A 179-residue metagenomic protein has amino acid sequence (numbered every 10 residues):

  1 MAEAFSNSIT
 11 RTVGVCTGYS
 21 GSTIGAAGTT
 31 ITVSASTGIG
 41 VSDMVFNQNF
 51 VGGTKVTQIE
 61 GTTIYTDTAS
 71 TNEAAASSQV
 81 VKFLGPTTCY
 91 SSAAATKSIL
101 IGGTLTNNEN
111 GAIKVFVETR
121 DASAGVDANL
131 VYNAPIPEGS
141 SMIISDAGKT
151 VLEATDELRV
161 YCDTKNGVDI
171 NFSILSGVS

Functional and structural regions predicted by a protein language model:
M1-V15, L84-N108, Y161-S179: C-terminal interaction-tip segments
C16-G85: Small/polar beta-strand repeat architecture
S34-T37, T88-K97, T150-L152: Extracellular and analogous surface-interaction loops
M44, F116-R120, N171-S173: Beta-strand signatures of extracellular beta-sandwich domains
Q48-F50, R120-V126: Change "in extracellular beta-sheet-rich domains … of secreted and cell-surface proteins" to "in beta-sheet-rich domains
N49-T54, G148-V151, T164-N166: Short, charged beta-turn/beta-strand-edge "cap" motif at the junction between a beta-strand and an adjacent loop
S123-E157: Intrinsically disordered, low-complexity Pro/Gly/Ser/Thr-rich segments with frequent PxxP/GP/PP motifs and embedded
